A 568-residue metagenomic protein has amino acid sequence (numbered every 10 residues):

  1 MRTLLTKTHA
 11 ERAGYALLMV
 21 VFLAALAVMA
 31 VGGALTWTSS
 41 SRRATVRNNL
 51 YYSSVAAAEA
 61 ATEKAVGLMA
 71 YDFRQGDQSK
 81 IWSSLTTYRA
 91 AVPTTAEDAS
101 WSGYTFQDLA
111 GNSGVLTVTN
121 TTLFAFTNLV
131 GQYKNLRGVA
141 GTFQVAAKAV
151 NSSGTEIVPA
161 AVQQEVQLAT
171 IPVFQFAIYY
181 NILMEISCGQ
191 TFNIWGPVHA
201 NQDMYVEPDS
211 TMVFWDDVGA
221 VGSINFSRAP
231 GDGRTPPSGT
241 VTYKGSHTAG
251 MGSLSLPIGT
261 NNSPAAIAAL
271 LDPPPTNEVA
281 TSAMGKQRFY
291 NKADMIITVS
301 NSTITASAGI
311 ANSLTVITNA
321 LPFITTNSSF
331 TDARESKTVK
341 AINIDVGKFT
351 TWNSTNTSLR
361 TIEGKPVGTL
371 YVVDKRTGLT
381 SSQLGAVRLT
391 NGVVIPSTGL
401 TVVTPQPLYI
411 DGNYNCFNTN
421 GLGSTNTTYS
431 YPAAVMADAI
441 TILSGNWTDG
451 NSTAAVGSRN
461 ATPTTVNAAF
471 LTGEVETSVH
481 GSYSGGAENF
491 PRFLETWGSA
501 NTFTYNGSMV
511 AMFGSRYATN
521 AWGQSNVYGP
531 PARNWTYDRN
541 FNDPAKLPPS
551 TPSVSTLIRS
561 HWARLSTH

Functional and structural regions predicted by a protein language model:
M1-A13: N-terminal leader/signal peptides at the extreme start of proteins
T8, L18-A57: Aliphatic-rich helix starts adjacent to a transmembrane/signal segment
R43-Q75, A200: Membrane-proximal N-terminal amphipathic helix
R74-F143, G154, P172-H568: C-terminal globular interaction/adhesion domains in large, modular proteins
K148-I171: Short, structured interface segments
